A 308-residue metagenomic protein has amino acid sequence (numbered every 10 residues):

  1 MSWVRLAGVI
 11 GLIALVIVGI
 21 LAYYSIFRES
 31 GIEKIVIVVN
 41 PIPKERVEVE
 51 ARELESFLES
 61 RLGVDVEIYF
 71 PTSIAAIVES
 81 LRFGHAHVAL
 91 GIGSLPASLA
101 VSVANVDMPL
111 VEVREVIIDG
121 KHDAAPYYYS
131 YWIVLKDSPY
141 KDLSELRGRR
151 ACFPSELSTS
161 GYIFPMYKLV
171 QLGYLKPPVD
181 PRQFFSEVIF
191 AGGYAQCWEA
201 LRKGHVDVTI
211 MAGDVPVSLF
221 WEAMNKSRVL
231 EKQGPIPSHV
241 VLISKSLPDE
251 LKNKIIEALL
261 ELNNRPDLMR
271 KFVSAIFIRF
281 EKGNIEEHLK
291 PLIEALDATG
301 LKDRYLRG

Functional and structural regions predicted by a protein language model:
M1-R28: Secretory targeting signatures
Y23, D65, G148-F164, K168 (+1 more regions): Ligand-binding clefts/hinges and TM-proximal coupling segments of bilobed small-molecule sensing domains
I32-R61, P71, S94, H122-E199 (+2 more regions): Bilobed "Venus flytrap"/periplasmic-binding protein-like clamshell domains and structurally analogous long
V36-N40, V111-Y131, W221-L259, N263 (+1 more regions): Periplasmic-binding protein-like
R46-V49, E53, F57, A76 (+13 more regions): Extracytoplasmic/secreted proteins, especially bacterial periplasmic and envelope-associated proteins
V66-I68, V188, V229: Generic structural signal for residues in well-ordered beta-strands
E79-E145: Acidic, polar ligand-binding/catalytic clefts
L90-N105, M166, V170-Q171, E199-S227 (+1 more regions): A ligand-binding cleft/hinge motif common to bilobed small-molecule-binding domains
